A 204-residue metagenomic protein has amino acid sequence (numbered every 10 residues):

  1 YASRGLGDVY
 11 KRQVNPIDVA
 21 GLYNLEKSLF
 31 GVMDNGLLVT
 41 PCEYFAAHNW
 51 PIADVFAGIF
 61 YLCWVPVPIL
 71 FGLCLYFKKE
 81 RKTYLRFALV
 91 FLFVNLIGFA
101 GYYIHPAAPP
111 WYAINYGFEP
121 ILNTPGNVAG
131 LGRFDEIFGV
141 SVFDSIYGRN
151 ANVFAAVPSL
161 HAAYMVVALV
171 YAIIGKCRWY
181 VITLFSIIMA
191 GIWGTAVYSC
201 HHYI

Functional and structural regions predicted by a protein language model:
Y1-Y10: Single conserved hydrophobic/aromatic residue that forms the stacking wall/gate of nucleotide- or nucleobase-binding
K11-E26, A108-P120: Functional transmembrane-helix hotspots
T40-V65, I146-A168: Individual transmembrane alpha-helix segments
I69-H105, W111-I121, F185: Interfacial segments of alpha-helical transmembrane regions
G72-L73, F99-A100, L169, A190-G194: Alpha-helical transmembrane segments of multipass membrane proteins
I104-G175: Membrane-interfacial catalytic/cofactor-binding modules of polytopic membrane enzymes
P109-A113, A156, G191-I204: Interfacial helix-loop-helix junctions of multi-pass membrane proteins
Y180-M189: Short hydrophobic alpha-helices at membrane interfaces in multi-pass membrane enzymes
